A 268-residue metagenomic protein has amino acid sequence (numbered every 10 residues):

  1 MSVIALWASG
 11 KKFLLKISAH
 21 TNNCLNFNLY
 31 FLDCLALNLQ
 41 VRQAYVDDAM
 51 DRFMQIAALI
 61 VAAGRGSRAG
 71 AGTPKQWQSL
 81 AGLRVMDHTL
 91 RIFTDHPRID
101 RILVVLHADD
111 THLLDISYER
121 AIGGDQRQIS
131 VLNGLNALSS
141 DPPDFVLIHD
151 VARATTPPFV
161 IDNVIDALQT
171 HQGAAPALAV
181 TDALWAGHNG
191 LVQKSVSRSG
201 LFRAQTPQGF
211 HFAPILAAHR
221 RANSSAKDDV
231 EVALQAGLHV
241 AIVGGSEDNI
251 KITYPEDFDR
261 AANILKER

Functional and structural regions predicted by a protein language model:
R52-D109, Y118: N-terminal glycine-rich phosphate-binding loop and ensuing alpha1 helix
T111-S117, A186: Short loop/helix-cap segments at secondary-structure boundaries that form the rim of catalytic
D115-F145: Short phosphate-binding loop-to-helix
T156-V243: Conserved core of the sugar-phosphate nucleotidyltransferase
N249-R268: Hydrophobic helical membrane-anchoring modules
